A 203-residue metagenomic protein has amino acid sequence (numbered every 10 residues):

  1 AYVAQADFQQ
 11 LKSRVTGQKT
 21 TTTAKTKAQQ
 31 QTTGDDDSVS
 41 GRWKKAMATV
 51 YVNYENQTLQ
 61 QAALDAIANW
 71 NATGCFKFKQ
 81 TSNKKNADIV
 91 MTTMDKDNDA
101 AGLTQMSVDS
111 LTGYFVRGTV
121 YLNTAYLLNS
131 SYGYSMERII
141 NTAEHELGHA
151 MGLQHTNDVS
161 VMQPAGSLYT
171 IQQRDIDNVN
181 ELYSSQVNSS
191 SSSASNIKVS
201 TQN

Functional and structural regions predicted by a protein language model:
A1-N203: Zinc-dependent metalloendopeptidases
